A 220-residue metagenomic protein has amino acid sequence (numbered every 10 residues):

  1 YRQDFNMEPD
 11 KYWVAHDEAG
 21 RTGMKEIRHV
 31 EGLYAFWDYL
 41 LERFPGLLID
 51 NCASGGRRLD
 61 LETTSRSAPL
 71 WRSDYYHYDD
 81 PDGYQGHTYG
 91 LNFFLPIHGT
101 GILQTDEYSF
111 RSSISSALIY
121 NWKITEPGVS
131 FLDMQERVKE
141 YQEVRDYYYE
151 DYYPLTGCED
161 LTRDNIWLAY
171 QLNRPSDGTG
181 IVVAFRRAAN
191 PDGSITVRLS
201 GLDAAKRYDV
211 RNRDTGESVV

Functional and structural regions predicted by a protein language model:
Y1-Q3, L40: An active-site-proximal structural segment forming one wall of the substrate-binding cleft that immediately precedes
F5-K11, A53-R57: Active-site-proximal loop/turn and secondary-structure-junction residues that shape catalytic pockets, frequently
M7-Y34, Y76-Y78: Aromatic- and acidic-residue-enriched carbohydrate-binding clefts of CAZyme catalytic domains
L33-V219: Active-site-proximal substrate-binding groove within the catalytic cores of carbohydrate-active enzymes
